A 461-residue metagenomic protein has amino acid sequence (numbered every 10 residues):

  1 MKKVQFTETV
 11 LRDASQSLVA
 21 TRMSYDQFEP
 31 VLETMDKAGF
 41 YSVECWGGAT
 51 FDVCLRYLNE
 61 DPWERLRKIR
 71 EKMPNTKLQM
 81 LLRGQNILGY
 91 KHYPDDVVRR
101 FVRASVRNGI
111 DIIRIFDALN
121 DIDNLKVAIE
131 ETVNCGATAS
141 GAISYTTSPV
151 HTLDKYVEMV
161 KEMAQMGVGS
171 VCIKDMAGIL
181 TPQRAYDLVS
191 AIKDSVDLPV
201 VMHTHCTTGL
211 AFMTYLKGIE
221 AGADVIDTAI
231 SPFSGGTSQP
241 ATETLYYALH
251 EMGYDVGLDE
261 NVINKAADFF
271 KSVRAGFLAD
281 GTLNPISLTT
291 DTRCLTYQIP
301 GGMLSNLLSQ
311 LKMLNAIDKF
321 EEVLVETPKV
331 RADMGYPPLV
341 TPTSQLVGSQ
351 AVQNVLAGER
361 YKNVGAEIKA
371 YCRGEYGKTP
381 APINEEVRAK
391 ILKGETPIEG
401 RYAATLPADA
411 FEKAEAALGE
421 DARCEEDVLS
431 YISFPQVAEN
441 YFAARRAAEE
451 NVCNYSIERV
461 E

Functional and structural regions predicted by a protein language model:
M1-V19, L66, E71: N-terminal amphipathic alpha-helix/helix-capping segment at the start of soluble metabolic enzymes
F6, A14, M35, I115 (+4 more regions): Conserved, mostly hydrophobic/aromatic
P30, T34-C54, N284-C294, Q298-E461: Terminal or standalone catalytic/regulatory effector modules within metabolic enzymes and repeat proteins
G47-A164, V171, G178-P182: Active-site beta->alpha loop and helix N-cap motifs at the rims of alpha/beta catalytic domains
G109, I115, D175, A221-S238: Glycine-rich phosphate-binding active-site loops on the catalytic face of alpha/beta enzymes
H151-M163, T208-D224: Catalytic cores of alpha/beta
S234-V256: C-terminal helical cap(s) of enzyme catalytic domains, especially alpha/beta-barrels
